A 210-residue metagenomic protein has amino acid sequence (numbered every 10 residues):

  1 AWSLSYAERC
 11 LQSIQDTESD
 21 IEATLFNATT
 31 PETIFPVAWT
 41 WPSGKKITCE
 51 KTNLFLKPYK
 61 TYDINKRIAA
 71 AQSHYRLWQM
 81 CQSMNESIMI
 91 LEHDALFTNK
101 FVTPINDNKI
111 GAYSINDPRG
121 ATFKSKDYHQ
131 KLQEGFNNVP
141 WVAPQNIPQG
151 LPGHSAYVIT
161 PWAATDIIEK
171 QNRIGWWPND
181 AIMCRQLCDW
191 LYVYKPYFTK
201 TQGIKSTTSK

Functional and structural regions predicted by a protein language model:
A1-L91, A95-K210: An acidic/histidine-cluster motif and surrounding catalytic segment that typifies divalent-metal-assisted enzyme active
